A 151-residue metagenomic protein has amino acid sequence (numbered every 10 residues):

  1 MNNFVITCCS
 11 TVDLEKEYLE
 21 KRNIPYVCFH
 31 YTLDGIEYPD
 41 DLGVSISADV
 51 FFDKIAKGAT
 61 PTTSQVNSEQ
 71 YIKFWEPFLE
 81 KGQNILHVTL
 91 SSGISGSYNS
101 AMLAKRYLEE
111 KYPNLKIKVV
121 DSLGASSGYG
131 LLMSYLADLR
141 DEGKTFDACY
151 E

Functional and structural regions predicted by a protein language model:
N2-N3, K21-R22, P113-K116: A short helix-to-beta-strand connector/capping loop
V5-Q70: N-terminal glycine-rich anion-binding loop in soluble enzyme alpha/beta folds
P25, N84, T145: Residue-level detector of anion-binding/catalytic polar loops
S45-F52, W75, E80, Y107: A short glycine/small-residue-enriched secondary-structure motif
A56-I94, N99-L103, Y150: Glycine-rich phosphate- or other oxyanion-binding loops that anchor nucleotides, phosphorylated ligands
K81, L90, G96-E151: Active-site histidine-anchored catalytic micro-motif
